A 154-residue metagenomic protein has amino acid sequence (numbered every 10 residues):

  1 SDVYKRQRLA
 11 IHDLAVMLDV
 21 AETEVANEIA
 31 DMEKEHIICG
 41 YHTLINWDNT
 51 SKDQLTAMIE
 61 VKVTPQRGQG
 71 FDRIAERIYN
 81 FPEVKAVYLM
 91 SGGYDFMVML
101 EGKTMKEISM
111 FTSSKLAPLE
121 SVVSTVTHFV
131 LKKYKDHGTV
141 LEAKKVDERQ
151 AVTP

Functional and structural regions predicted by a protein language model:
S1-P154: A compositional/biophysical signature of low hydrophobicity enriched in polar/charged and small residues
